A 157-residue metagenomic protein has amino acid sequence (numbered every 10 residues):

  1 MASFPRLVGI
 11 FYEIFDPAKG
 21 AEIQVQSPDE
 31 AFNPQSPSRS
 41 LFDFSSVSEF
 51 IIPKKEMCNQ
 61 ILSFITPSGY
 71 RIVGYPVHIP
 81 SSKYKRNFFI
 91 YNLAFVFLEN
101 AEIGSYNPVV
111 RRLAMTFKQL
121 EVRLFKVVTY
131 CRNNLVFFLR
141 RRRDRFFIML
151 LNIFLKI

Functional and structural regions predicted by a protein language model:
M1-I157: N-terminal module detector in large eukaryotic regulators
